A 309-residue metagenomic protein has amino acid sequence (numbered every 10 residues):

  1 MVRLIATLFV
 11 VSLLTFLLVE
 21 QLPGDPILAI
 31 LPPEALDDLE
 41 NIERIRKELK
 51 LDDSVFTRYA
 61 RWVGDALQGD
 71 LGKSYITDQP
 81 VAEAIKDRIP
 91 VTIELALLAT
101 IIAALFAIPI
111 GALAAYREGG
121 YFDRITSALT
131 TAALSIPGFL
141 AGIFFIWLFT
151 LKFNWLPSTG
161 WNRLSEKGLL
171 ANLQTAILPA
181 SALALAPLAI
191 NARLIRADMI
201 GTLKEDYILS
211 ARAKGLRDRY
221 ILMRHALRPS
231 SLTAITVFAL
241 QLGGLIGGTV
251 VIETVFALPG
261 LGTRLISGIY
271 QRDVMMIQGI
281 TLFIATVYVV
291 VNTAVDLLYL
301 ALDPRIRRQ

Functional and structural regions predicted by a protein language model:
M1-L4: N-terminal signal-anchor/signal peptide hydrophobic helix marking the start of the first transmembrane segment
L8-A60, F153-N172: Hydrophobic alpha-helical transmembrane segments of membrane transport/permease proteins and related membrane-embedded
V11, T15-V19, G142, I146-T150 (+6 more regions): Juxtamembrane/transmembrane-helix interface segments of polytopic membrane transporters
L14-Q21, L49-K50, G64, A128-T159 (+1 more regions): Membrane-water interface segments at the C-terminal ends of transmembrane alpha-helices in multi-pass inner-membrane
D37-Q68, I208, A257-G268: Short hydrophobic, aromatic-rich alpha-helical segments embedded in or entering the lipid bilayer of multi-pass
R44-K47, R61, D65, E83-D87 (+8 more regions): Short amphipathic alpha-helical coupling elements at transmembrane boundaries
L51-I108: An internal, D/E-rich "acidic patch" concept
I89-F122, G138, E166-Q309: Alpha-helical transmembrane segments of integral membrane proteins, especially multi-pass inner/plasma-membrane
